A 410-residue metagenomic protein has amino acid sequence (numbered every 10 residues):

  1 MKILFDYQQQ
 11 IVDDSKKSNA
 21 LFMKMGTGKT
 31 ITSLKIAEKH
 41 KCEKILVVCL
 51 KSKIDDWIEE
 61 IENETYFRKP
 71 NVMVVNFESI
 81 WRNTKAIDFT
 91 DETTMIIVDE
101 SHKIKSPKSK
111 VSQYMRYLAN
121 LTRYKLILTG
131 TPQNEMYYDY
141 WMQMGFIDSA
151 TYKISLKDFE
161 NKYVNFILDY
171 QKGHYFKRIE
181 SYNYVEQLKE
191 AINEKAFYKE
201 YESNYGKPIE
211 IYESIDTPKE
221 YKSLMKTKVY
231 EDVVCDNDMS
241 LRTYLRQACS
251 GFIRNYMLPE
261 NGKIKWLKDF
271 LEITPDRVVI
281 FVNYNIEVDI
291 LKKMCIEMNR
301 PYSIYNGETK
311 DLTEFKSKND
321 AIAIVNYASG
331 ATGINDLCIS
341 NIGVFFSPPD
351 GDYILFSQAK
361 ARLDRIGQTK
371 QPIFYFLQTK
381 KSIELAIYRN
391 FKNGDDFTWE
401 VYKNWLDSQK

Functional and structural regions predicted by a protein language model:
M1, K16-S18, G26-G28, T32-K41 (+5 more regions): Conserved Helicase C-terminal RecA-like lobe
F5-D14: Pre-Walker A adenine-sensing motif
L21, L128, I280: Hydrophobic anchor at the beta1->P-loop junction of P-loop NTPases
T30, W81-A86, N134-Y137, V288-I290 (+2 more regions): SF2 helicase motor core recognition
K44, M95, S112-Y201, Q368: Conserved P-loop NTPase motor "coupling/switch" region that bridges the ATPase
S52-V72, A150, N299: Conserved helix-turn-beta segment of the N-terminal RecA-like "Helicase ATP-binding" lobe in SF1/SF2 helicases
M73-M95, K103-Y117, V325-A331: Conserved RecA-like ASCE ATPase "motif II neighborhood" in helicase/translocase motors
G351-K410: A conserved SF2-helicase RecA2
